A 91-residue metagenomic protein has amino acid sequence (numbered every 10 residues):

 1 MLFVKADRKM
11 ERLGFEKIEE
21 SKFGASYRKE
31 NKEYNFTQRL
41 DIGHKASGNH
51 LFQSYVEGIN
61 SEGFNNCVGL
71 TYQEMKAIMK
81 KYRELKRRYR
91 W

Functional and structural regions predicted by a protein language model:
M1-E19: Amphipathic alpha-helical segments
M10, S61-W91: Ampiphathic alpha-helical segments that act as solvent-exposed interaction surfaces
E19-M75: Acidic, low-complexity, intrinsically disordered interaction modules
